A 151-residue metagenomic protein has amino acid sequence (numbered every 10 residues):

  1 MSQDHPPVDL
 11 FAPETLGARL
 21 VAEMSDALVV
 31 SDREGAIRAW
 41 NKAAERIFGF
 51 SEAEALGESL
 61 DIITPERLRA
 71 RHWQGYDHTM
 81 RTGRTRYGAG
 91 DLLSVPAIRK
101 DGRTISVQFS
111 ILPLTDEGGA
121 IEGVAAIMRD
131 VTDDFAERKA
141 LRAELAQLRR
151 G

Functional and structural regions predicted by a protein language model:
F11, T15, F135-G151: Sensory-domain boundary/capping and coupling elements
L28-V29: Short hydrophobic secondary-structure edge segments in sensory/regulatory modules of signaling proteins
E34, R38-R46, E58: PAS/LOV sensory domain surfaces, especially short acidic/polar patches at coil-to-helix junctions
A43-A55, E117-G118: PAS/PAS-like sensory domain cap-loop motif
E52, T64-S106: PAS/LOV-family and closely related PAS-like sensory domains
F109-I111, M128: Sensory-domain boundary capping and coupling elements
T115-G118, T132-A136: Charged alpha-helical signal-transmission linkers that cap and connect PAS-family sensory domains
A120-D130: PAS-family sensory domains
